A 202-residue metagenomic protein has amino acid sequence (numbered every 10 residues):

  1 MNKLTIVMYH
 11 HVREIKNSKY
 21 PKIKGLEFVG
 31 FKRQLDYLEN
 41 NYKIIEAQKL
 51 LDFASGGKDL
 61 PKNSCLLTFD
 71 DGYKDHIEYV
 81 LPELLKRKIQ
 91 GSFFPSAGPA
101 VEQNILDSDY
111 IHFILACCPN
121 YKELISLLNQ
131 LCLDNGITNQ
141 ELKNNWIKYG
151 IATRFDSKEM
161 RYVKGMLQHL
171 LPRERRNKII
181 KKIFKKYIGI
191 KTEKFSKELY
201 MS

Functional and structural regions predicted by a protein language model:
L4-I6, S64-L66, Q90-S92: Structural preference for beta-strand elements that scaffold enzyme active sites
V7, L38, D70, L84 (+2 more regions): Conserved, mostly hydrophobic/aromatic
H11-E14, L50-D52, G72-K74, G98-V101 (+1 more regions): Short, solvent-exposed loop/turn segments at secondary-structure junctions
R13-E27: Acidic/histidine-rich helix-loop elements that form or flank divalent-metal/phosphate-binding sites at the catalytic
I23-K62, E198-M201: C-terminal domain-boundary segment and adjacent tail
T68, K74-V80: Membrane-embedded segments
Y79-A97: A short alpha/beta connector and helix-capping loop motif
I105-S202: Extended, charge-rich helix/loop segments that form flexible, surface "patches" used to engage negatively charged
